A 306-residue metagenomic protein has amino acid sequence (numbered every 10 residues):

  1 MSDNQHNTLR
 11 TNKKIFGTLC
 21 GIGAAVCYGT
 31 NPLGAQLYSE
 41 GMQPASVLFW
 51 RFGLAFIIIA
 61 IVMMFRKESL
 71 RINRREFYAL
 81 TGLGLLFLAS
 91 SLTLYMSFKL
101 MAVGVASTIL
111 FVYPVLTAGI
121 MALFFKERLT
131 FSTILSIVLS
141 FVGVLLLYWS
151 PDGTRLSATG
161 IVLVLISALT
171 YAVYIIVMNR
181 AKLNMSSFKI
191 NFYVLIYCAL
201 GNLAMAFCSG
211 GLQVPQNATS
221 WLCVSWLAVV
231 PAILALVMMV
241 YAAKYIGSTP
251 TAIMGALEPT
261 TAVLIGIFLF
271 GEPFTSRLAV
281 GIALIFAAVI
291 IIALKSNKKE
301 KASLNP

Functional and structural regions predicted by a protein language model:
M1-S46, L85, T93, G153-R180 (+2 more regions): Glycine-/small-residue-enriched transmembrane alpha-helix faces in small-molecule transporters and effluxers
S2-R10, F52, W149-S150, S220-L222 (+1 more regions): C-terminal-most transmembrane helix of multi-pass membrane proteins
N7, T30-L33, L37, G41 (+6 more regions): Membrane-interface helix-cap regions at the ends of transmembrane helices in multi-pass membrane proteins
I15-C20, S46-I61, F65, F77-Y78 (+5 more regions): Hydrophobic alpha-helical transmembrane segments of multi-pass integral membrane proteins, especially transporters
A25, W50, A106-V112, M178-A199 (+1 more regions): Helix-helix packing/entry segments at the starts of transmembrane helices
C27, N31-P32, A60-A106, L110 (+2 more regions): Specific transmembrane alpha-helical segments of multi-pass solute transporters/efflux pumps, especially DMT/EamA
I59, T81, F87, I120 (+6 more regions): Hydrophobic transmembrane alpha-helices of multi-pass small-molecule transport proteins
N73-Y78, L110, K126-L146, T154-I161 (+4 more regions): Loop-to-transmembrane alpha-helix entry segments
